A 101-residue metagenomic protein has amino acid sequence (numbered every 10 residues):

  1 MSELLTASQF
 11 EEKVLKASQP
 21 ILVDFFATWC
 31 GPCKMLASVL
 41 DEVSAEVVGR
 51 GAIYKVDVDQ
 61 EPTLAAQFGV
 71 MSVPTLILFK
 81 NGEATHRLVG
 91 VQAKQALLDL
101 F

Functional and structural regions predicted by a protein language model:
E3-P20: A short beta-strand-turn-helix
K13, L64-Q67, L100: CheY-like receiver
S18-P20, A37-V56: Conserved helix-turn-beta segment immediately C-terminal to the redox Cys motif in thioredoxin-like folds
S18-Q19, F26-W29, S72: Short pre-active-site segment immediately N-terminal to redox-active cysteine/selenocysteine motifs in thiol-based
F25-V39: Conserved redox-active cysteine motifs that mediate thiol-disulfide chemistry, especially di-cysteine Cys-X(1-2)-Cys
V58-L64: Structural microenvironment flanking redox-active thiols in thiol-disulfide oxidoreductases
I77-F101: Non-catalytic, surface beta->alpha helical segment in thiol-disulfide oxidoreductase systems
